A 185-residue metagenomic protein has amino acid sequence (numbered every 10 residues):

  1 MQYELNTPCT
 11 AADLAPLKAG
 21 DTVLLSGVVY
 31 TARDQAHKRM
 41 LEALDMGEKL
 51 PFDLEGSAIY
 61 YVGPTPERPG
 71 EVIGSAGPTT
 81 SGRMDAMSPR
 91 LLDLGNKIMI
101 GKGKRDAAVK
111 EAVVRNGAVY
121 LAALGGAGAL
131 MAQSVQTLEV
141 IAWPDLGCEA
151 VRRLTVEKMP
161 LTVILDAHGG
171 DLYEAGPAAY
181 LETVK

Functional and structural regions predicted by a protein language model:
M1-C9: Short, structured beta-strand/loop micro-motifs enriched in basic residues and often containing a Trp
T31-A32, A36-M159: Feature captures the catalytic cores and cofactor-binding loops of soluble hydro-lyases/lyases that act on carboxylate
S88, I164-K185: Active-site/ligand-binding-proximal alpha/beta "capping" segment
